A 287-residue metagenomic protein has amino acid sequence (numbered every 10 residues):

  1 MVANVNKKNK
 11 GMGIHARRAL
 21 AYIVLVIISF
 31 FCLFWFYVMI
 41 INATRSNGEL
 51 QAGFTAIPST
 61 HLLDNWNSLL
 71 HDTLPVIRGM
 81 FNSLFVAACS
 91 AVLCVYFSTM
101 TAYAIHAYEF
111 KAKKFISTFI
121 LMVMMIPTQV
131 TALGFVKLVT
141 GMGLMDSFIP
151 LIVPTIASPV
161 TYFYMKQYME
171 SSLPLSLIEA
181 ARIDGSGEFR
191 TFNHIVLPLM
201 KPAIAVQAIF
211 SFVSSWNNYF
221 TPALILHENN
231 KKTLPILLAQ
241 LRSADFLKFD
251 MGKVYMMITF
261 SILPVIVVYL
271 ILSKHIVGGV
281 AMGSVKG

Functional and structural regions predicted by a protein language model:
M1-V5: Short, intrinsically disordered terminal tails adjacent to the first/last structured region
N6-G11, R17-G287: A structural signal for multi-pass alpha-helical bundles of membrane permease subunits that mediate small-molecule
